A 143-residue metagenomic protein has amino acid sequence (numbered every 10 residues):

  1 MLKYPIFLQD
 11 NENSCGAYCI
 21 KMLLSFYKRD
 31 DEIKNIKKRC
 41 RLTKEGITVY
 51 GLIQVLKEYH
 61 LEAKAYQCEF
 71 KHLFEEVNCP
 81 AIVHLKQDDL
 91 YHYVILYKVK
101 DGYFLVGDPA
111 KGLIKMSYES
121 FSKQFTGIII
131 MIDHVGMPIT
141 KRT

Functional and structural regions predicted by a protein language model:
M1-F125: Conserved active-site-adjacent core of cysteine acyl-enzyme catalytic domains
I132-T143: Cytosolic-side membrane-insertion boundary helix
